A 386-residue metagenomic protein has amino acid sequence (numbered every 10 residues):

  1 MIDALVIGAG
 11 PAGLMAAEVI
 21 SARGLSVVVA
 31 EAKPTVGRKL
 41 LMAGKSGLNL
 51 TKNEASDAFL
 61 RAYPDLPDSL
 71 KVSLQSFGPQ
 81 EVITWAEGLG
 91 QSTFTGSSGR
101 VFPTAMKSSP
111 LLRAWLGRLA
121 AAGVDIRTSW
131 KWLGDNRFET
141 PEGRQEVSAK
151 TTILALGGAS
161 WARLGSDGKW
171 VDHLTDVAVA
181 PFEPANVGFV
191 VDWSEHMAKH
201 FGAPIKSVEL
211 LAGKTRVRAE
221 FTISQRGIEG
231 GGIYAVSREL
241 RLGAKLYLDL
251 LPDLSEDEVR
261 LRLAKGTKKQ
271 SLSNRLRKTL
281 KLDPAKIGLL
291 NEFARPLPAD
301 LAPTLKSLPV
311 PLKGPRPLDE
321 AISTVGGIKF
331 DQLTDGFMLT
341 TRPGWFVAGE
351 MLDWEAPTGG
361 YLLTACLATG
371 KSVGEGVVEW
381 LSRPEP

Functional and structural regions predicted by a protein language model:
I2, E142-T151, R216-R218: Core beta-strand elements of the Rossmann-like FAD/NAD(P) dinucleotide-binding domain in flavoenzyme oxidoreductases
I2-V29, V373-V378: N-terminal Rossmann-like FAD-binding beta1-loop-alpha1 element of flavoenzymes
S21-K45: Glycine-rich FAD pyrophosphate-binding loop
P34-M42, S56-F59, A178-E183, V187-A299: An anion/pyrophosphate-binding glycine-rich loop and adjacent beta-alpha core in soluble alpha-beta enzymes
G47-T95: Glycine-rich active-site loop/strand segments that organize a redox cofactor
T128, K286-E355: A glycine-rich dinucleotide-binding beta-alpha-beta segment and adjacent secondary-structure elements that constitute
T128-R137: A conserved short coil-to-beta-strand element within the FAD-binding core of flavoproteins
S160-H173, D353-S382: A conserved FAD-binding loop/helix module that cradles the flavin
